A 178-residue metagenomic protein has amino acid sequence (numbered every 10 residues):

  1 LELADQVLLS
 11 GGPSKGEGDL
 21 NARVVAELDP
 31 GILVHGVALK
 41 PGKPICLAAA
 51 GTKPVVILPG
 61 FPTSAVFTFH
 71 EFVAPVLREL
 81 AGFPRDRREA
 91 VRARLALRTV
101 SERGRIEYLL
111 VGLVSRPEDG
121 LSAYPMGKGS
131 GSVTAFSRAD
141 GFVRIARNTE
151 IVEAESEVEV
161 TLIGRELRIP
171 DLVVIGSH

Functional and structural regions predicted by a protein language model:
L1-D29: N-terminal small/polar loop signature for handling phosphorylated ligands or for N-terminal nucleophile
V24-V173: Flexible glycine/proline-rich
V174-H178: Structural motif
